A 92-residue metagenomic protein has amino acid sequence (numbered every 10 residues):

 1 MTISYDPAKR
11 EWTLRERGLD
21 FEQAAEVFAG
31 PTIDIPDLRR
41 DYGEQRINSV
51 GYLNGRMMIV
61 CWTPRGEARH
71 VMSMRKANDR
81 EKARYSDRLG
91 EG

Functional and structural regions predicted by a protein language model:
M1-G92: Ribonuclease/tRNase effector modules and their secretory precursors
